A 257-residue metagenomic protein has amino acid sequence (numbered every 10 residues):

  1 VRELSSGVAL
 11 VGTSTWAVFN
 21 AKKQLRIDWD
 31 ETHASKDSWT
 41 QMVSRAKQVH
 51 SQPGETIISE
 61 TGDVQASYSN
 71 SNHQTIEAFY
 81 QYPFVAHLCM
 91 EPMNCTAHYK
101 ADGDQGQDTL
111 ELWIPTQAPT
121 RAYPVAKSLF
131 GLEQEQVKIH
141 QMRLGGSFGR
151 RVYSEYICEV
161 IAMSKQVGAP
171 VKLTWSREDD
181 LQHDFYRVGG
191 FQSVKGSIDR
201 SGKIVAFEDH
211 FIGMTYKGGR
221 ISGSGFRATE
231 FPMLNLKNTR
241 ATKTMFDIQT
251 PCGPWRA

Functional and structural regions predicted by a protein language model:
V1-A257: Structural alpha/beta core scaffold segments of enzyme domains
